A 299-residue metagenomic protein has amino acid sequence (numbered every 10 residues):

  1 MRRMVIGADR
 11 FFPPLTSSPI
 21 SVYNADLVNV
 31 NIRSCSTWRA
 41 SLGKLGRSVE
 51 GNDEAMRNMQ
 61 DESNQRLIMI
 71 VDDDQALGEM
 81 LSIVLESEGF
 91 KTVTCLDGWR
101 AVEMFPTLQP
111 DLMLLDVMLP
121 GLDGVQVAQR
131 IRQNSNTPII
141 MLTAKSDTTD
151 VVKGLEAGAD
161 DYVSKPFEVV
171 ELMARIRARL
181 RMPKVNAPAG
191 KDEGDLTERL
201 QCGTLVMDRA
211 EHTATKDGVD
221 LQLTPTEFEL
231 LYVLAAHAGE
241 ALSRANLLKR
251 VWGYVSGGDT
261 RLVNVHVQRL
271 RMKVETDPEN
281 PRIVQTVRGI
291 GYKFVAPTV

Functional and structural regions predicted by a protein language model:
N64-L67, A178-A241, A245: Short, Lys/Arg-enriched segments at the junction into DNA-binding effector domains of transcriptional regulators
D74-A76, V117-M118, K145: The short loop immediately C-terminal to the conserved phospho-acceptor aspartate in CheY-like receiver
E79-S87: Charged docking surfaces used in two-component/phosphorelay signaling
G89-D97, M104: Short hydrophobic/Thr-rich beta-strand motif most characteristic of the beta2 strand and flanking loop of CheY-like
D97-R100, D123-Q126: Acidic catalytic/metal-coordinating carboxylates
L108-L114, L119: Active-site beta3 strand of CheY-like receiver
Q129, Q133, P138-Q201: Basic, amphipathic DNA-recognition helix from helix-turn-helix-like DNA-binding domains
T213-I290: Positively charged, aromatic-enriched patches within helix-turn-helix-type DNA-binding elements, predominantly
